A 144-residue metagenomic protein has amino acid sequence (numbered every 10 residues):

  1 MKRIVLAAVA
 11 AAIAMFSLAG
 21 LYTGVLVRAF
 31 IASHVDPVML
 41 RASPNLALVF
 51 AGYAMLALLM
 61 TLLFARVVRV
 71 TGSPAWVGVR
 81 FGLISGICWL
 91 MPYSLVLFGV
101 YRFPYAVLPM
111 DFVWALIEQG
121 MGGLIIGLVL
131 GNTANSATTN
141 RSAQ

Functional and structural regions predicted by a protein language model:
M1-Q144: Juxtamembrane/disordered regions of integral membrane proteins
